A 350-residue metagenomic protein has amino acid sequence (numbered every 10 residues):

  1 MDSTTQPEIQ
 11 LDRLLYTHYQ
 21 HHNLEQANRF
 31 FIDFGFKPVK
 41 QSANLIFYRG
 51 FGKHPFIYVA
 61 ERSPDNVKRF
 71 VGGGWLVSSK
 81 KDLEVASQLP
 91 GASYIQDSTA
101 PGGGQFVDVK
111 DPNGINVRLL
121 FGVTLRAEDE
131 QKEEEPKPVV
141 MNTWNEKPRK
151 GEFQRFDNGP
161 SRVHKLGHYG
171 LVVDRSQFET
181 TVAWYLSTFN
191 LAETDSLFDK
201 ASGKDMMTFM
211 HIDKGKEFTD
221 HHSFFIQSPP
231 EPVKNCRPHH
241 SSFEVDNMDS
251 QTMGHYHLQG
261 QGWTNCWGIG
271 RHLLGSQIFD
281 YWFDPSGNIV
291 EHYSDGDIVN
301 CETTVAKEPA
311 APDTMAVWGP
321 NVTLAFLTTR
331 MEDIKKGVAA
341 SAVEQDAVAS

Functional and structural regions predicted by a protein language model:
M1-E25, V71-G73, Q131-E179, A192 (+2 more regions): N-terminal beta-strand motif that seeds the catalytic metal site of vicinal oxygen chelate
I9-P55, V173-S223: Core segments of cupin and vicinal oxygen chelate
R13-T17, F31, F36, Y48 (+9 more regions): Short, structured motif recognition centered on aromatic/hydrophobic residues
Y19-E25, A43, G73-N116, V173-V182 (+4 more regions): Vicinal oxygen chelate
K40-N44, R49-K80, Q105, K110: Conserved donor-binding loop and adjoining core beta-sheet/short helix segment in diverse acyl/aminoacyl transferases
P101-G151: Internal, well-ordered alpha/beta segment that forms a basic, Gly-enriched binding/recognition surface
L119-L125, K214, Y293-V299: Short beta->alpha transition motifs characteristic of CBS
F178-G270, Q277, P285-S286: Structured core of small recognition/catalytic domains
